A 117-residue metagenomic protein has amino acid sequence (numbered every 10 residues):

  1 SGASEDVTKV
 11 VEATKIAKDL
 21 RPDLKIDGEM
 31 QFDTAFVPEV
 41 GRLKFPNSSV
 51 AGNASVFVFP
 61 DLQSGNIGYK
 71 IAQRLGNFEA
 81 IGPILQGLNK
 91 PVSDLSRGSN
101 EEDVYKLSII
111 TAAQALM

Functional and structural regions predicted by a protein language model:
S1-E29, D33: Glycine-rich phosphate/diphosphate-binding loop of Rossmann-like nucleotide-binding domains
S1-T8, P38-G41, G68-A72, Y105-K106: Short acidic, glycine/serine/threonine-rich loops at helix termini
K9-V10, R42-K44, G76-N77: Charged helix-capping and loop-helix junction motifs
E12, I16, P38, G68 (+2 more regions): C-terminal functional extensions of proteins
L24-D27, S55-F57, G82-P83, K90-S93: Structural motif
E29-F32, L62-Q63, R97-G98: Short, ordered loop/turn segments at secondary-structure junctions
Q31, G41-A51: A structured beta-alpha segment of the ubiquitous adenosine-cofactor-binding alpha/beta core
V50-F57, D61-G76, A80-I84: A C-terminal functional module that forms or caps the active site or interfaces directly with catalytic machinery
